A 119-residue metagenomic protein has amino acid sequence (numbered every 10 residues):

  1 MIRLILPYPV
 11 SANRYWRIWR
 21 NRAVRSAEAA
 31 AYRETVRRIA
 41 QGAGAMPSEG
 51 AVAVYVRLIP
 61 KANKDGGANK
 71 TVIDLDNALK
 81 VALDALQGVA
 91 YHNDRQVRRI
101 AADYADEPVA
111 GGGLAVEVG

Functional and structural regions predicted by a protein language model:
M1-G119: Acidic, proline/glycine-enriched N-terminal capping motif
